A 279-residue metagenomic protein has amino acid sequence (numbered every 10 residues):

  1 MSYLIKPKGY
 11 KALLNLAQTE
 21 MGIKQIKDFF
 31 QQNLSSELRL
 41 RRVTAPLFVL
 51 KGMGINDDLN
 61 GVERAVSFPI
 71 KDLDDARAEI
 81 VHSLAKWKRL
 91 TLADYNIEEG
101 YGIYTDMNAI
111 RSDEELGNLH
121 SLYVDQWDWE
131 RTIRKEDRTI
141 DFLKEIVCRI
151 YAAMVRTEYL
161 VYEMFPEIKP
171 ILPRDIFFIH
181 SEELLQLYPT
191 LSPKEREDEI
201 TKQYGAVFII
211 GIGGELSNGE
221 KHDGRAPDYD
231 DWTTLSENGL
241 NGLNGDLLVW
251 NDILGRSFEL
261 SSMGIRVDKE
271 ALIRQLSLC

Functional and structural regions predicted by a protein language model:
S2-H120, D128-T132: Class II aminoacyl-tRNA synthetase-like tRNA-binding/catalytic domains
I23, K27, E99, L122 (+3 more regions): Active-site-proximal structural scaffolding
L34-R42, C148-Y159, S217: Hydrophobic/aromatic-lined pockets within catalytic cores
L47-K51, P166-P173, I212: A glycine-rich phosphate-binding loop feature that marks nucleotide/adenosyl-phosphate handling sites
K86, S112, K135-D137, E215 (+1 more regions): Residues that cap or initiate secondary-structure elements
Y101-I103, V124-D128, Y204-A206, N244-D246: Extracellular structured ligand-interaction cores
T105-E199: Extended, charged alpha-beta segments that form solvent-exposed binding/catalytic grooves in nucleic-acid-handling
S181-C279: A translation/RNA-centric and nucleic-acid-associated enzymatic feature enriched in Class II aminoacyl-tRNA synthetases
